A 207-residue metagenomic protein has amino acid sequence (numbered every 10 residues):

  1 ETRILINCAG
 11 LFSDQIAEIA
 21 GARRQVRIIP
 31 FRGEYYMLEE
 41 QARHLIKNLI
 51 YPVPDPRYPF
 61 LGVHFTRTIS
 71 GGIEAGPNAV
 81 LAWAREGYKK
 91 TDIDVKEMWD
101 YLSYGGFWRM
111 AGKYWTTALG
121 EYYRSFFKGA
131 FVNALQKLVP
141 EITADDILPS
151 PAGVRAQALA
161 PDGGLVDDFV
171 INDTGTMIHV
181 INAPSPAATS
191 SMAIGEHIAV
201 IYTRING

Functional and structural regions predicted by a protein language model:
E1-D94: Flavin-dependent oxidoreductases
K90-G207: C-terminal catalytic lobe of FAD-dependent flavoproteins
